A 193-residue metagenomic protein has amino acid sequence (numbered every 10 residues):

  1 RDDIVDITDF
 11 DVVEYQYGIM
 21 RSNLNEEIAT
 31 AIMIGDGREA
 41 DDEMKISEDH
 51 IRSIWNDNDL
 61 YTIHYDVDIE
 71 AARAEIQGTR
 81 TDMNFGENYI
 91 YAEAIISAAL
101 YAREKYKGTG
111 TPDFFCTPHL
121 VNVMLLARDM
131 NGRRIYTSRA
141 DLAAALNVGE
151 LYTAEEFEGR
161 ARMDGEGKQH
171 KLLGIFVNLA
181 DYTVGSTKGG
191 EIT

Functional and structural regions predicted by a protein language model:
R1-L100: Alpha-helical scaffold segments that mediate packing/assembly in large oligomeric complexes
D68-T193: Long, low-charge, small-residue-enriched segments that form tightly packed helices used for assembly/packing
